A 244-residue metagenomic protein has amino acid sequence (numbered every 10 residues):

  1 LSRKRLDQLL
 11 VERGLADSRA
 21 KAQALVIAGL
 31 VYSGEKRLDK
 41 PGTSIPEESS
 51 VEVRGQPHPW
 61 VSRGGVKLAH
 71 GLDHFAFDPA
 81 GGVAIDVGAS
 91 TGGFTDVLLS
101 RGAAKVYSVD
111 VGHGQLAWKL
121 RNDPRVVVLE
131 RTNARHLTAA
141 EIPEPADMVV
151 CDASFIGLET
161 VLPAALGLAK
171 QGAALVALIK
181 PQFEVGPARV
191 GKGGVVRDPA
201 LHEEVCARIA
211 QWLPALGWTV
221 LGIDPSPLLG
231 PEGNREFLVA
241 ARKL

Functional and structural regions predicted by a protein language model:
L1-S49: A basic, amphipathic helix-loop patch mediating RNA/tRNA/ribosome contacts
A80-S90: Conserved class I S-adenosyl-L-methionine
S90, F94-T95, G112: Residues at the N-terminus of the alpha-helix immediately C-terminal to the conserved SAM/SAH-binding loop
V97-K105: Conserved S-adenosyl-L-methionine
Y107-I156, T160: S-adenosyl-L-methionine
E159-V176: A short glycine-rich, Lys/Arg-flanked "PGG" loop and its adjoining helix->strand segment in the class I
P181-D198: Short, glycine-/aromatic-enriched active-site segment of Class I SAM-dependent methyltransferases
L228-L244: Core SAM-dependent methyltransferase catalytic element
